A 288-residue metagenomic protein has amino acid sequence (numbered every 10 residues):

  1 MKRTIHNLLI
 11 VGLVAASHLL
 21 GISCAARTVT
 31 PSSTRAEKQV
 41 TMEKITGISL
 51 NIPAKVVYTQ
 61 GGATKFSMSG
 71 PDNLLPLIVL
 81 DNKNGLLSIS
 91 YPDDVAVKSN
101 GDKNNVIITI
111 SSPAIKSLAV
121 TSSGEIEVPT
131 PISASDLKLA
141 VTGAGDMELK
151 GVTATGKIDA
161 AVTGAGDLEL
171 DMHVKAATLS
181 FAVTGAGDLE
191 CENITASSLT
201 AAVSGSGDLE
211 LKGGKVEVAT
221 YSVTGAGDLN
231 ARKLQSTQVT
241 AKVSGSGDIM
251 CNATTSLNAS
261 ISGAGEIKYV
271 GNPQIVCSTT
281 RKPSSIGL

Functional and structural regions predicted by a protein language model:
K2-L9, L20-T142, E148-V162, E169-T178 (+3 more regions): Acidic (Asp/Glu) and glycine-rich low-complexity loops/linkers that are typically intrinsically disordered
I10-V14: Hydrophobic alpha-helical targeting segments used for export or membrane insertion
I52, L80, L118, G143 (+5 more regions): A residue-level signal for conserved active-site and pocket-lining positions in enzyme catalytic cores
L170-S180, A186-L288: Short, surface-exposed interaction patches in beta-rich subdomains that mediate adhesion/assembly near membranes
